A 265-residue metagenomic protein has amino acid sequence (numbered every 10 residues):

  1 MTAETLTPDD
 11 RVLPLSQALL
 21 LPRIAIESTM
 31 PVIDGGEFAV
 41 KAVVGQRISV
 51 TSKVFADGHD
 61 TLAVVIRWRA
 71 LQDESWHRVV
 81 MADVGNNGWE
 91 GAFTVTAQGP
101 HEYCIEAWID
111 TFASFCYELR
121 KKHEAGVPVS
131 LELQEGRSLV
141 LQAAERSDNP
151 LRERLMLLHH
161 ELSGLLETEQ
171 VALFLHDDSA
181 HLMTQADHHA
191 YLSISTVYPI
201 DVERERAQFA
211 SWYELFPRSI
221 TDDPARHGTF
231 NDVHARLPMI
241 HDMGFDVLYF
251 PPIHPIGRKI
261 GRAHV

Functional and structural regions predicted by a protein language model:
T2-D57, C116-S147: Non-catalytic, glycine-rich low-complexity segments
A39-V44, I48, S219-H234: Short, polar loop/linker segments at the starts of domains and inter-domain junctions
D57-T96, E118: Aromatic-rich carbohydrate-binding modules that target alpha-glucans
A63-V65, A92, P100-E102, D246-P251: Beta-sheet entry/capping signal
A82-L133, L139-A190: Extended acidic/polar, glycine-enriched regions that form or flank non-catalytic beta-rich accessory modules
A186-Q208: N-terminal carbohydrate-binding accessory modules
R206-F230, I240-H264: Aromatic-lined carbohydrate-binding/catalytic grooves of carbohydrate-active enzymes
